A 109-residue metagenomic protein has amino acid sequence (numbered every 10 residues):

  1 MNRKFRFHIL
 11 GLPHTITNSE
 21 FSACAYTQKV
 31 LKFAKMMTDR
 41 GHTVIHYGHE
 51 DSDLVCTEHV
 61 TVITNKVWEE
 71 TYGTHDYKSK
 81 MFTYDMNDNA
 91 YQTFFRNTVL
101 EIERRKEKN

Functional and structural regions predicted by a protein language model:
M1-H59: N-terminal subdomain of nucleotide-sugar transferases
I45-K108: A conserved catalytic-core segment of Leloir-type glycosyltransferases
